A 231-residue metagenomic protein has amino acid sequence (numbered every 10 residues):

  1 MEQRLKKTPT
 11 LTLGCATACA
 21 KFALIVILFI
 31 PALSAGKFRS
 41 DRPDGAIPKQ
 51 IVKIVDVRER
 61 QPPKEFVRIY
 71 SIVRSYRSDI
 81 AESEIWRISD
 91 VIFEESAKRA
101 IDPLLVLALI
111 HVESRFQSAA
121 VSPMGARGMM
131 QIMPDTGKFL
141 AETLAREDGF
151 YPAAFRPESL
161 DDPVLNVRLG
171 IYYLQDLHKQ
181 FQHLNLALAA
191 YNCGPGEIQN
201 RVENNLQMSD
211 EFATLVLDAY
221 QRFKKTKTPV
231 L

Functional and structural regions predicted by a protein language model:
M1-W86, Q221-L231: N-terminal secretory targeting signals
I54-L231: Catalytic glycan-binding domains that act on GlcNAc-containing polysaccharides
